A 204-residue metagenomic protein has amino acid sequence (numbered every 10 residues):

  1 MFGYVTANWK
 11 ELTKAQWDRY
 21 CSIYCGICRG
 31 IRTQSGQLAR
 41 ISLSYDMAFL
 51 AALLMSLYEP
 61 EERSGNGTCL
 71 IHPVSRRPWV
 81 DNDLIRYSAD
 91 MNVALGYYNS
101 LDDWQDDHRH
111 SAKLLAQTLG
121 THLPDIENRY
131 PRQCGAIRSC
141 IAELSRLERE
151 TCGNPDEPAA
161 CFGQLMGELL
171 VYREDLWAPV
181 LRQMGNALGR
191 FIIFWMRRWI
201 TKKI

Functional and structural regions predicted by a protein language model:
M1-Q183, R190, F194-I204: Acidic catalytic motifs of isoprenoid enzymes
